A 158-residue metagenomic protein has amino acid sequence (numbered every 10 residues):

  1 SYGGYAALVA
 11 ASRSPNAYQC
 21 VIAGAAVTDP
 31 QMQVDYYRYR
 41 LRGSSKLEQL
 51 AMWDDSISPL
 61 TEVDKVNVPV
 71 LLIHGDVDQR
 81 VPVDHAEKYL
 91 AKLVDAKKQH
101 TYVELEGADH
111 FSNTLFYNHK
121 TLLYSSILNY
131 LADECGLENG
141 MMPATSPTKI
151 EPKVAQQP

Functional and structural regions predicted by a protein language model:
S1-P158: Active-site-proximal cap/loop segments of hydrolase catalytic domains
